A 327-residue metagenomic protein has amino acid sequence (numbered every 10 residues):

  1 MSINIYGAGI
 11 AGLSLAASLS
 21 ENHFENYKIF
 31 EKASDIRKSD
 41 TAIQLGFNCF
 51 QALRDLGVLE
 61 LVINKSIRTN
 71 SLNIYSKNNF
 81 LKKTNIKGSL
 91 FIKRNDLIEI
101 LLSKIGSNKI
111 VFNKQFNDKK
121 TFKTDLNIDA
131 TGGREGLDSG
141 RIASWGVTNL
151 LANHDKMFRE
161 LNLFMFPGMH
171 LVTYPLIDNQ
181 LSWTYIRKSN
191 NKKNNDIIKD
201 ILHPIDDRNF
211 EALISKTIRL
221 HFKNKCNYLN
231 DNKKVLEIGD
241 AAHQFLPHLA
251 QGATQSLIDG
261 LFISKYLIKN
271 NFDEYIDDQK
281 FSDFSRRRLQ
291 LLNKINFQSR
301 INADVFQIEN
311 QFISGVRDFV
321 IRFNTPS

Functional and structural regions predicted by a protein language model:
I3, S18-S20, G46-N149, K188-N190 (+1 more regions): Conserved N-terminal helical subregion
N4-N22, S144, S215-N302: Conserved mid-domain beta->alpha element of the FAD-binding
Y6, S18-T41: Glycine-rich FAD pyrophosphate-binding loop
I29-F30, N127, I238: Generic enzyme active-site microenvironment
R37, K119, E135-G136, F245-P247: Conserved protein kinase catalytic core
K65, K109, K199-S215, E274-S282 (+1 more regions): Acidic/histidine metal-binding catalytic segments
K82-N85, K93, A152-T217: Conserved FAD/dinucleotide-binding core of flavoprotein oxidoreductases
F297, I301-S327: Alpha-helical membrane-targeting segments
